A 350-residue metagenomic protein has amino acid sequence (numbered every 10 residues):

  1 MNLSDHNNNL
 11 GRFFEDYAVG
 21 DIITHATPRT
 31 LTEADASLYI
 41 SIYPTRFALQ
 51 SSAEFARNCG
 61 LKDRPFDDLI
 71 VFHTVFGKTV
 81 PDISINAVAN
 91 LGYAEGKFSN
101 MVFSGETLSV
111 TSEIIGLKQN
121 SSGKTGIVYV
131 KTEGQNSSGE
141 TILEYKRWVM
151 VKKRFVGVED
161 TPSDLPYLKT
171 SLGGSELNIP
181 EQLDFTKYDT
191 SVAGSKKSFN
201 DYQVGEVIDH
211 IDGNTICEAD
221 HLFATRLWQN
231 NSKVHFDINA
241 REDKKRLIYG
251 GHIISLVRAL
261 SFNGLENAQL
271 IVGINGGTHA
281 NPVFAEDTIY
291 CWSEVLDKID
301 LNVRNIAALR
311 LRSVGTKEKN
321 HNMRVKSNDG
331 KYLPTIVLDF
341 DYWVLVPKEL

Functional and structural regions predicted by a protein language model:
N2-L91, K153-I274, G330-D339, L345-L350: Hot-dog-fold acyl-thioester-processing enzymes
N2-V19, N100-Q182, A285, W292-L350: HotDog/MaoC-like acyl-thioester-processing domains
S4, A89-N100, I114-G116, L270-N281 (+1 more regions): A cross-kingdom feature marking solvent-exposed beta-strand/loop segments within repeated, beta-rich binding/scaffold
R29, D35, I114, N214 (+3 more regions): A broadly conserved detector of short glycine/acidic/proline-rich loop/turn motifs that flank catalytic sites and bind
Y39, Y93, L108-S112, V128 (+5 more regions): Short, structured motif recognition centered on aromatic/hydrophobic residues
V75-F76, G96, M101-S104: Long, hydrophobic/aromatic-enriched structural stretches that serve as scaffold segments
D243, H279, I299-D300: Generic recognition of flexible, low-complexity loop/linker segments
